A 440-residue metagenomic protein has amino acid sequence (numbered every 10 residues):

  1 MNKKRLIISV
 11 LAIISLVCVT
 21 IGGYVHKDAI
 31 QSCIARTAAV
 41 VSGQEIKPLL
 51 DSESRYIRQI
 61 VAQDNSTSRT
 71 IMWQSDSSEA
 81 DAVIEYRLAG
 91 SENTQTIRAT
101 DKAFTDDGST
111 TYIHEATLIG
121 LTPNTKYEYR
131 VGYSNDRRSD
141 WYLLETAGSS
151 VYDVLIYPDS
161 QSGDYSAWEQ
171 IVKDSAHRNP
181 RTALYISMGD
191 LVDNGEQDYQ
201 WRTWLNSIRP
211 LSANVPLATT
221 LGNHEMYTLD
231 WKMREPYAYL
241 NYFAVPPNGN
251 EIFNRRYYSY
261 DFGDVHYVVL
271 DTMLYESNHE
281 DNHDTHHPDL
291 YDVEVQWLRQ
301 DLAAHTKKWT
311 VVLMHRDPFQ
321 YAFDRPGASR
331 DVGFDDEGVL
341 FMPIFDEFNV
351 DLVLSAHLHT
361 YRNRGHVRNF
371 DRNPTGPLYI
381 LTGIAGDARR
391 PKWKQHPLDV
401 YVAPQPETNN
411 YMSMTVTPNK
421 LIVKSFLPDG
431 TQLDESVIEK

Functional and structural regions predicted by a protein language model:
N2-I156, H177, T310, E407-T408 (+1 more regions): Acidic, histidine-bearing metal-coordination/catalytic regions of metal-dependent phosphoesterases
T117-L118, K126-N135, S139-L143, Q200-T306 (+5 more regions): Extended active-site neighborhood of metal-dependent phosphoesterases/phosphodiesterases
R137-M188, D193-N194: An acidic-aromatic substrate-binding cleft motif
S150-P158, E294-D335, A385-G386, V437: Mobile, glycine- and charge-enriched loop segments and immediately flanking short secondary-structure elements within
V151-Y152, A183, Y257, D264-V265 (+1 more regions): Alpha/beta-hydrolase fold active-site loops
I156-P158, L184-G189, P216-N223, V311-H315 (+2 more regions): Active-site neighborhood of phospho(di)ester-bond hydrolases with catalytic His/Asp-centered motifs
S162-S166, D193-Q197, L221-W231, Y275-H279 (+3 more regions): Active-site environment of divalent metal-dependent phosphoester hydrolases
A176-H177, A303, D346: Non-catalytic positions within long, well-ordered alpha-helices that form the structural scaffold/packing of enzyme
